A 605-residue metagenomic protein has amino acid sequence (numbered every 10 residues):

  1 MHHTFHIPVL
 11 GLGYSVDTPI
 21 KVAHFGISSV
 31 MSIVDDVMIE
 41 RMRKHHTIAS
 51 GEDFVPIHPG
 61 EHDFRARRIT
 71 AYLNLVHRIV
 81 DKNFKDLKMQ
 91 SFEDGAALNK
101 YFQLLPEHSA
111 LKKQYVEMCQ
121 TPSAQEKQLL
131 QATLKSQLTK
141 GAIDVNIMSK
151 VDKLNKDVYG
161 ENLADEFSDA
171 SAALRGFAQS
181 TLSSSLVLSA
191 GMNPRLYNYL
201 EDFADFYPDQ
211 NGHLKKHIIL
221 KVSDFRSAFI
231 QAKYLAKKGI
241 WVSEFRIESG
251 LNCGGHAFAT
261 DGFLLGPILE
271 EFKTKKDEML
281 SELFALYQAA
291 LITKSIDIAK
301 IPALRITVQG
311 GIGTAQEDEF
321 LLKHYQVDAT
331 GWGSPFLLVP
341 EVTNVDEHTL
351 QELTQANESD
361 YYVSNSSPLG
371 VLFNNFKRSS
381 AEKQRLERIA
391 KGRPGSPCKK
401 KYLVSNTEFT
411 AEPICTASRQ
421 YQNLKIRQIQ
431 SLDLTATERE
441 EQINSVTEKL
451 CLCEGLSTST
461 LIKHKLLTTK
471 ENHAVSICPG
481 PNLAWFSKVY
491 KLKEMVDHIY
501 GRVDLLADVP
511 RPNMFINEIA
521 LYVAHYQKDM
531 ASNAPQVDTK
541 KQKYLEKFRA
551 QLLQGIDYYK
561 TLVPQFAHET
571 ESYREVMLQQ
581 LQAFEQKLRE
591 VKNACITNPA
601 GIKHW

Functional and structural regions predicted by a protein language model:
M1-L196, D360, S364-W605: Long, compositionally biased, glycine/small-hydrophobic-enriched stretches that function as flexible linkers, tethers
F54, N155, D209, H213 (+3 more regions): A generic structural signal for ordered alpha-helices
G141-N146, L196-Y207, D277-T293: Short, composition-biased local secondary-structure segments
M148-Y159, S180-L182, G212-H213, A257-E271: Gly-rich Lys/Arg/Thr-decorated short loops/hinges at beta-loop-alpha junctions or inter-strand turns that position
V158-Y159, K216-H217, P302-L304: A short, structure-level motif marking secondary-structure boundaries and short turns
E166-L220, Q231-I240, E248-N252: Extended, well-ordered protein cores
L220-A232, A236-K377, A381-R388: Glycine-rich phosphate/ribose-binding loops and adjacent secondary-structure elements that form binding surfaces
